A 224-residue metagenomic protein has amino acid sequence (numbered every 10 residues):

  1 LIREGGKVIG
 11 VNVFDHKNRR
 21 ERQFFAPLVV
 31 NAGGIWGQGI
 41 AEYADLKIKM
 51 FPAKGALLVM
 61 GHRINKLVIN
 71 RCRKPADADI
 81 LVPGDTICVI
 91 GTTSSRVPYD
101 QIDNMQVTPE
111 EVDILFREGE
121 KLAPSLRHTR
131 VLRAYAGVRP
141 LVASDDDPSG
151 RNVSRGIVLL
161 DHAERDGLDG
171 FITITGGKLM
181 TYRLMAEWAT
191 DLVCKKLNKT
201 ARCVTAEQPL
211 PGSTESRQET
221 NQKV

Functional and structural regions predicted by a protein language model:
L1-I9: A conserved short coil-to-beta-strand element within the FAD-binding core of flavoproteins
K7, F25, S125-R127: Short loop/turn motifs at secondary-structure junctions
G10-H16: Short beta-strand segments that buttress and anchor functional surface loops
N18-L28: Core beta-strand elements of the Rossmann-like FAD/NAD(P) dinucleotide-binding domain in flavoenzyme oxidoreductases
G33-G34: Glycine-rich, N-terminal phosphate-binding loop of Rossmann-like dinucleotide-binding domains
G39-A56, M60-V89, S95-V224: C-terminal catalytic lobe of FAD-dependent flavoproteins
